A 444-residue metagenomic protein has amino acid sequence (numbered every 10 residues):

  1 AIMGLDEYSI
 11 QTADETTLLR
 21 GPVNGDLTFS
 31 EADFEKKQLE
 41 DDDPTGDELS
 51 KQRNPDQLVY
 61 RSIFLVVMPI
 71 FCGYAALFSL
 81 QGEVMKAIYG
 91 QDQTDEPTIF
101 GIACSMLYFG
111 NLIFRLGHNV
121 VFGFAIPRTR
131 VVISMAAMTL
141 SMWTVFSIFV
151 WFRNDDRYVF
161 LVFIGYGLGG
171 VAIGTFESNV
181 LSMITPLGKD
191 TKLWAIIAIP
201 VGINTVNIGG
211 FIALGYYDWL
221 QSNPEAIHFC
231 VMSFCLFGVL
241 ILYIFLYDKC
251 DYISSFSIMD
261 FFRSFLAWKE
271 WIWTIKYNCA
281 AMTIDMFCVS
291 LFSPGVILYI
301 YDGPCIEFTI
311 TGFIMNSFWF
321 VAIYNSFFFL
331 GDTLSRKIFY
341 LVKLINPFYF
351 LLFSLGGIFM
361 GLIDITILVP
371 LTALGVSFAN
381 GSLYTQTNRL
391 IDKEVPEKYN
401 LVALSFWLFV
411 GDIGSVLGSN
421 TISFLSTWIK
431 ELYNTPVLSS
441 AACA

Functional and structural regions predicted by a protein language model:
A1-E48: Intrinsically disordered, low-complexity cytosolic terminal tails
P55-Q93, S290-L298, T385-Q386, S419 (+1 more regions): Helix-loop boundary and gating motifs at the non-cytosolic
A87-E96, L140-G165, G238-A379, L383 (+3 more regions): Membrane-interfacial loop- and helix-cap regions that link adjacent transmembrane helices in polytopic membrane proteins
F100-N111, D190-D218, F229-L236, N325 (+1 more regions): Glycine-rich segments within core transmembrane alpha-helices of 12-TM secondary carriers
I113-V131, L330-P347: Helix-to-loop junctions at the C-terminal end of transmembrane segments in multipass secondary transporters
P127-T129, G215-F234, F424-A444: A membrane-interface helix-boundary motif in multi-pass transporters
G169, I173-G188, N380-V395: Intracellular juxtamembrane helix-capping segments at the cytosolic ends of symmetry-related transmembrane helices
F378, V395-T427: A late C-terminal transmembrane helix in Major Facilitator Superfamily
